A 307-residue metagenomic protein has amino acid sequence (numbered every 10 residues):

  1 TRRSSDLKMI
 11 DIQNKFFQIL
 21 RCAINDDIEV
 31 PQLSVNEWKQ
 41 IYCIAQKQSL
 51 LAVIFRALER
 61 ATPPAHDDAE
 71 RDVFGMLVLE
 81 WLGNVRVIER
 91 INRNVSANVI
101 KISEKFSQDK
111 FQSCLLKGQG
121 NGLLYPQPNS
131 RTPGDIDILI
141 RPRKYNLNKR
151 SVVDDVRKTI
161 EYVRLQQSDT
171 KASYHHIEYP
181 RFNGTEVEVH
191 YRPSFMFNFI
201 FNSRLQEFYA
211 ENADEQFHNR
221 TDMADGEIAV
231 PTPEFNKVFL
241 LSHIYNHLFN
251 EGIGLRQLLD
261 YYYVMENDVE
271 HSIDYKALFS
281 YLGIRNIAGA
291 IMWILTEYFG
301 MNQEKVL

Functional and structural regions predicted by a protein language model:
T1-S4: Short, small-residue-biased leader/transition segments that mark boundaries at the very start of proteins
K8-G134, I140-L307: Conserved NTP-donor binding/palm subdomain of two-metal-ion nucleotidyltransferases/polymerases, i.e., the charged
